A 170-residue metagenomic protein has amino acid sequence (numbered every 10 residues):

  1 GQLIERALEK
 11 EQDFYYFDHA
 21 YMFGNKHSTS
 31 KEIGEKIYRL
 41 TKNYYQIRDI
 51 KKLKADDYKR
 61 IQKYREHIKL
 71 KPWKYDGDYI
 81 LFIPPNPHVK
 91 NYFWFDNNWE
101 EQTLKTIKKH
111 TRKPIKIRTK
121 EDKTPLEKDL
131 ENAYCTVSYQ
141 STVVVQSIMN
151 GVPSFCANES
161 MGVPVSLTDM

Functional and structural regions predicted by a protein language model:
G1, L70, D96-N97, V165-M170: C-terminal amphipathic helix plus adjacent low-complexity, charged tail appended to glycosyltransferase catalytic
G1-A7, E66-I68: Short alpha-helical segments and helix-capping/turn motifs at coil-helix boundaries
I4-E5, M22-H27, H88-F93, T124-L126 (+2 more regions): Short catalytic/ligand-binding loop motif for oxyanion handling, primarily in non-cytosolic enzymes, centered on
E9-D13, G151-P153: A short helix->loop->beta-strand "cap" motif at the edges of active sites that frequently abuts
Q12-Y92: A nucleotide-sugar donor-handling region in carbohydrate enzymes
G34, G151, M170: Detector for conserved single-position "signature" residues within domains
K69-D122: Conserved catalytic-core segment of nucleotide-activated headgroup transferases in glycan assembly
K105-K108, K113-V165: Donor nucleotide-activated moiety binding/catalytic core segment of transferases that use nucleotide-activated donors
